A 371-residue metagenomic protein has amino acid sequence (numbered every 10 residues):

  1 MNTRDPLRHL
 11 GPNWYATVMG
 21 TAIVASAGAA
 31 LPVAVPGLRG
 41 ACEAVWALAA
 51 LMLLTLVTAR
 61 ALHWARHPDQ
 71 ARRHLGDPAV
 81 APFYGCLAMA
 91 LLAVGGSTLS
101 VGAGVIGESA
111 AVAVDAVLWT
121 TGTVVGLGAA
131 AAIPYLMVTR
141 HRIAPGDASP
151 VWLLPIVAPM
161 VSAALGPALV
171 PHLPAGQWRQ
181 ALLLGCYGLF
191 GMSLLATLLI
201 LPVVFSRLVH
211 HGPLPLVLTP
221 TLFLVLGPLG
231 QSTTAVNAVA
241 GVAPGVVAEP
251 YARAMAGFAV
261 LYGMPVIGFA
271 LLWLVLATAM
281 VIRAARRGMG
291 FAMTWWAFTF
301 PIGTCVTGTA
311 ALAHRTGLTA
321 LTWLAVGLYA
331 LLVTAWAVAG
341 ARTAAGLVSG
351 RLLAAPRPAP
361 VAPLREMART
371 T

Functional and structural regions predicted by a protein language model:
N2-A30, C42, W46, P68-G96 (+8 more regions): Juxtamembrane helix-loop boundaries in multi-pass membrane proteins
P32-R39, L173-L183, A243-A254, A285-G290 (+1 more regions): Extracellular/periplasmic helix-loop-helix junctions in multi-pass membrane proteins
L48, V266-G268, T322-V338: Small-residue-rich transmembrane alpha-helices that serve as helix-helix interface/gating elements in multipass
L48-W64, V124-P134: Central hydrophobic cores of alpha-helical transmembrane segments in multi-pass inner-membrane proteins across all
G96-T139: A generic, well-ordered mixed alpha/beta core segment in the N-terminal half of proteins
T121, W152-A277: Generic multipass alpha-helical transmembrane bundles of integral membrane proteins
L271-V326, V338, T343: C-terminal hydrophobic structural anchor segments that stabilize assembly/packing rather than catalytic chemistry
